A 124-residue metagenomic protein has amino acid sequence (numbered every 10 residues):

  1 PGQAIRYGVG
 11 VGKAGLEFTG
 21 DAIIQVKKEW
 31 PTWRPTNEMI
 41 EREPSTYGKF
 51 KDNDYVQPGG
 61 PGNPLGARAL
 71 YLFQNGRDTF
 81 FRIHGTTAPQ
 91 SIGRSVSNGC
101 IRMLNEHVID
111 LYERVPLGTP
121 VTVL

Functional and structural regions predicted by a protein language model:
P1-F81, D110: Gly/Pro-biased beta-strand-loop elements
P1-I5, P89, G118: Short, surface-exposed beta-strand-loop junctions and turns on beta-sheet-rich folds
Y7-G10, V96-S97, R114-P116: Composition- and surface-driven signal marking solvent-exposed, interaction-prone regions in large proteins
K13, A88, H107: A generic "binding-loop/recognition-motif" signal
Q25-K28, H84-T87, L104, L124: Active-site-proximal beta-strand/loop segments in catalytic clefts of secreted hydrolases
R77, P89-I92: Gly/Ser-enriched beta-turn/beta-hairpin loop segments
S91-G99: Short, basic/aromatic beta-hairpin or loop at an interaction surface
I101, E106-L124: N-terminal targeting pre-sequences for secretion and organelle import
